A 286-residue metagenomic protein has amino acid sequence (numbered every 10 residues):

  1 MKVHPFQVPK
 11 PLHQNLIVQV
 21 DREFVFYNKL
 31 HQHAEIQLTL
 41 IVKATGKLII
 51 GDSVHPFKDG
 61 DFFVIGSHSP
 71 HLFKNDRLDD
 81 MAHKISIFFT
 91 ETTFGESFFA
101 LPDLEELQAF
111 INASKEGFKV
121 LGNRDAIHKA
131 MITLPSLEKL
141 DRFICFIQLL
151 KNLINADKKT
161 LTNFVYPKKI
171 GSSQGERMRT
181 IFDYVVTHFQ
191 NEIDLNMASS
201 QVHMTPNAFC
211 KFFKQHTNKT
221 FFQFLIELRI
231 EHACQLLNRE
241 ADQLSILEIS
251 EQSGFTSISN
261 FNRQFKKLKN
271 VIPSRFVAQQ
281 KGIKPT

Functional and structural regions predicted by a protein language model:
M1-D61, H68-S69, N260, P285: Generic protein-terminus/edge-of-domain signal
K2-L16, P70-M131, N155-T160: A hydrophobic/aromatic-rich effector-binding and dimerization subdomain of bacterial HTH-type transcriptional regulators
L134, E138-R179: Hydrophobic, aromatic-enriched interface-forming segments
K158, N163-S172, Y184-L228, S250-F276: Basic/polar phosphate-binding segments, predominantly the helix-turn-helix DNA-binding elements of transcriptional
R177-Y184, R229-L236: Pre-recognition alpha-helix immediately N-terminal to the DNA-recognition helix within helix-turn-helix or winged-helix
F189-Q190, L237-D242: Short amphipathic helical patch at the helix-1/turn junction of helix-turn-helix
L225-C234, R275-T286: Short, basic, alpha-helical segments at the C-terminal edge of helix-turn-helix-like DNA-binding modules
